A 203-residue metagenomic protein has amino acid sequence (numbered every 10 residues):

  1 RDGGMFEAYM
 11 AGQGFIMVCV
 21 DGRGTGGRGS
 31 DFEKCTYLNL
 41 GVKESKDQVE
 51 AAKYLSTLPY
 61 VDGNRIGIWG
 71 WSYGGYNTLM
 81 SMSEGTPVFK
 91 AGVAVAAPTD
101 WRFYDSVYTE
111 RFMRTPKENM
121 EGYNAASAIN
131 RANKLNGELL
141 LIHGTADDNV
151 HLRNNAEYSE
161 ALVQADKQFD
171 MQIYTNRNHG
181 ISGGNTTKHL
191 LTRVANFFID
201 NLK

Functional and structural regions predicted by a protein language model:
R1-K203: Serine-hydrolase catalytic core recognition
